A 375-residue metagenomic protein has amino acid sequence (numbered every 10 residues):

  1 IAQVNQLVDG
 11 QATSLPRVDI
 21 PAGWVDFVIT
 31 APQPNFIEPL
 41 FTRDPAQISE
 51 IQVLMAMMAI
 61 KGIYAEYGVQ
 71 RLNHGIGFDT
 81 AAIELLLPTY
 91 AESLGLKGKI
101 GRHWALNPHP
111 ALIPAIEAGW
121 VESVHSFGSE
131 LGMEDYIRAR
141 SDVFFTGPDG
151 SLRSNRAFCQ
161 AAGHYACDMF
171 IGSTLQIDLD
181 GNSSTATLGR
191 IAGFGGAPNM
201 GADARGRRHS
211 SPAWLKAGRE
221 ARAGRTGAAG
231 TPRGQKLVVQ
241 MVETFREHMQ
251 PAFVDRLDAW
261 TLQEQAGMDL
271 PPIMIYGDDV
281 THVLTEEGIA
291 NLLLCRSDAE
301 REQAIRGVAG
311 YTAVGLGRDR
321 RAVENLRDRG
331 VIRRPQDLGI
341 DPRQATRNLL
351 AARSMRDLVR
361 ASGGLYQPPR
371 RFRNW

Functional and structural regions predicted by a protein language model:
I1-D149, L175-S183, G189-G195, G201 (+3 more regions): Metallocofactor- and cofactor-centric catalytic cores in central/energy metabolism, strongly enriched
G147-T185: Glycine-rich phosphate-binding loop
R219-E220: Well-ordered, non-membrane alpha-helical segments in soluble/globular domains
